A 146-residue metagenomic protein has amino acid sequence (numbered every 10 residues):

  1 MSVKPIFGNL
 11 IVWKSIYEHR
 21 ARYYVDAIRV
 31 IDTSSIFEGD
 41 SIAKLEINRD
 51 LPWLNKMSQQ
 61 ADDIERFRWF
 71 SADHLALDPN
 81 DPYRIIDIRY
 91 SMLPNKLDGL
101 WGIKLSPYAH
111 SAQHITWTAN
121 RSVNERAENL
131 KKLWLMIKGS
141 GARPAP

Functional and structural regions predicted by a protein language model:
K4: Acidic carboxylate-rich catalytic motifs and surrounding loops in phosphoryl-/glycosyl-chemistry enzymes
F7-P146: Extracytosolic and intramembrane catalytic regions of membrane-associated proteins in envelope/secretory systems
